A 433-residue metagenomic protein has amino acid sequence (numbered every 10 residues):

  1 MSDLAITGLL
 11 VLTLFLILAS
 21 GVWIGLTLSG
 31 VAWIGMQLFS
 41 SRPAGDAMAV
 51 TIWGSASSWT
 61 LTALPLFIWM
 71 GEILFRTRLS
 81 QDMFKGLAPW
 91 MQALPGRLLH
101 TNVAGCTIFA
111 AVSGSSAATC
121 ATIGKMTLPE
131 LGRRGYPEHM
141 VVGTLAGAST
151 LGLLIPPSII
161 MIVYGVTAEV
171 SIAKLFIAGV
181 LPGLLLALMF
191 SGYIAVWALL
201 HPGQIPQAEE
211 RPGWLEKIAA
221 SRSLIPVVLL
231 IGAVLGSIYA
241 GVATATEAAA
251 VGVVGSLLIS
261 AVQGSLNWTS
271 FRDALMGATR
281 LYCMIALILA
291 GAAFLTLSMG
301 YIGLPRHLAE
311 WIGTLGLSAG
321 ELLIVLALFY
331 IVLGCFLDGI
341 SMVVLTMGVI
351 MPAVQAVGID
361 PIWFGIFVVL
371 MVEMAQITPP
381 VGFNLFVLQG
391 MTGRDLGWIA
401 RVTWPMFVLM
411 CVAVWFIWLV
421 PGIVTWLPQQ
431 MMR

Functional and structural regions predicted by a protein language model:
M1-R433: Alpha-helical transmembrane segments of multi-pass membrane transport proteins
